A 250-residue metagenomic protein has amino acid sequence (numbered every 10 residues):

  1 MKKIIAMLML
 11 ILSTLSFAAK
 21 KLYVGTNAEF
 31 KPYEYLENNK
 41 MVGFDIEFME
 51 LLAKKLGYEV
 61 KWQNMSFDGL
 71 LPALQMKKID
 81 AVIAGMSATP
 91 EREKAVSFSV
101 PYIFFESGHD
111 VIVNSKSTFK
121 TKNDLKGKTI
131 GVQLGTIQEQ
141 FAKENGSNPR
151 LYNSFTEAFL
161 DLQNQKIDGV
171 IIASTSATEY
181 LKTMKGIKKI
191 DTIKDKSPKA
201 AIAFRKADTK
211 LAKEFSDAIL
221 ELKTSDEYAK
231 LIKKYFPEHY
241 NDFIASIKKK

Functional and structural regions predicted by a protein language model:
A19-M86: Extracytoplasmic small-molecule ligand-binding "clamshell" domains of the periplasmic binding protein/Venus flytrap
A28, F105-V113, T178-L220, E238-K250: Periplasmic-binding protein-like
I46-K55, K116-F119, N123-D124, T129 (+2 more regions): Extended ligand-binding regions for polar small-molecule ligands
Y58, S87-A88, V100-N145: A conserved helix-loop-strand patch within extracytoplasmic ligand-binding domains of the periplasmic binding
Y58-E59, M76-A84, K128, Q163-S176 (+1 more regions): Alpha-to-beta junction loops
K61-L74, L134-G135, R150-N164, K196: Short helix-initiation/N-cap motifs at beta->coil->alpha
P72, G85-A95, F141, D168-K196: A ligand-binding cleft/hinge motif common to bilobed small-molecule-binding domains
I137-R150, K189-D191, I219-K250: Ligand-binding clefts/hinges and TM-proximal coupling segments of bilobed small-molecule sensing domains
